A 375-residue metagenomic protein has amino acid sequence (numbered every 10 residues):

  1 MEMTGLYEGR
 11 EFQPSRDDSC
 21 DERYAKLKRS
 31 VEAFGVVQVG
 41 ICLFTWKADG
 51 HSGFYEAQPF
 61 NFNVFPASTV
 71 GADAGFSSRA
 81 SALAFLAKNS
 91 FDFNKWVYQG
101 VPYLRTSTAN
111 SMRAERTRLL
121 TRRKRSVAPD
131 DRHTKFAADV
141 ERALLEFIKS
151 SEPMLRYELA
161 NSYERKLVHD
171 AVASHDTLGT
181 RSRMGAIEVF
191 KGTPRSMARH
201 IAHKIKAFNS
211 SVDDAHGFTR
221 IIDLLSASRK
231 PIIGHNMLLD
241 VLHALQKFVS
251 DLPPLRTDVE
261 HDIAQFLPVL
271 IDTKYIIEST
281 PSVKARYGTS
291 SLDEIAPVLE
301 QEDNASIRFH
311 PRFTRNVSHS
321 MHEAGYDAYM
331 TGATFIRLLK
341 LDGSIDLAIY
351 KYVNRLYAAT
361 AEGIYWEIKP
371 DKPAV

Functional and structural regions predicted by a protein language model:
M1-V375: DEDD superfamily 3′-5′ metal-dependent exonuclease/proofreading module
